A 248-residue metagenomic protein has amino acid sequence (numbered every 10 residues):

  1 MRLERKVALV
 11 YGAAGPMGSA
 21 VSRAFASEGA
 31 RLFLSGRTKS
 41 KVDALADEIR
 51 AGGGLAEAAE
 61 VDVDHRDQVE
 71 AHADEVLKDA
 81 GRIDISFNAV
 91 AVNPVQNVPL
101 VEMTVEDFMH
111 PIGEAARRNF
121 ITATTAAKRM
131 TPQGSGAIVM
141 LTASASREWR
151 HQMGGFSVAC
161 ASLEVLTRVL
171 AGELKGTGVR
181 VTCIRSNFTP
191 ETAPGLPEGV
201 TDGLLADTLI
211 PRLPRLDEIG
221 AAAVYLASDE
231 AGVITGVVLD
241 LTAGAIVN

Functional and structural regions predicted by a protein language model:
A14-P16: Conserved glycine-rich cofactor-binding loop
V92-N93, V105, P111, A137-S162 (+2 more regions): Catalytic loop of short-chain dehydrogenase/reductase
Q96-L100, T104-M109, P194, L204: Substrate-binding pocket helix/loop in short-chain dehydrogenase/reductase
N97, E148, V224, T235-N248: Short C-terminal tail/terminal secondary-structure segment of NAD(P)H-dependent dehydrogenase/reductase domains
A123-T124, R168: A short, exposed helix-loop element centered on a Lys and neighboring polar residues
K128, G172-G176, G232: Alpha-helical segment proximal to the catalytic Tyr-Lys
G176, C183-T208, E218, N248: A glycine/serine/threonine-rich, flexible loop-to-helix segment that serves as the NAD(P) cofactor-binding "lid"
T208-I219, E230: A conserved structural motif in NAD(P)-dependent oxidoreductases
